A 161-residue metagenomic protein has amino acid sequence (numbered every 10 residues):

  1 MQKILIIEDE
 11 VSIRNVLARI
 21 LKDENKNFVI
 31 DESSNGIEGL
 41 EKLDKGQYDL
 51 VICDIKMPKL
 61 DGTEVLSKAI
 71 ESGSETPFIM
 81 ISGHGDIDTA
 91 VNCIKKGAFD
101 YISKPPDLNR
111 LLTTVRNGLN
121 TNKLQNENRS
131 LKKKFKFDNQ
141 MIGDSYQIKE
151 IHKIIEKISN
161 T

Functional and structural regions predicted by a protein language model:
E8, D54, S82: Active-site residues of response regulator receiver
V11-D31: Two-component/phosphorelay signaling modules centered on CheY-like receiver
K22, E41, T63-E75, N92: Short amphipathic alpha-helix used as the core "switch/output" element in two-component signaling
E32-E41, G62: Helix N-cap/capping motif at the beta->alpha junctions
G46-I52: Active-site beta3 strand of CheY-like receiver
M57: Receiver (REC) domain active-site loop signature in two-component systems and cognate sites in sensor histidine kinases
K132-T161: AAA+ ATPase active-site-proximal loops
